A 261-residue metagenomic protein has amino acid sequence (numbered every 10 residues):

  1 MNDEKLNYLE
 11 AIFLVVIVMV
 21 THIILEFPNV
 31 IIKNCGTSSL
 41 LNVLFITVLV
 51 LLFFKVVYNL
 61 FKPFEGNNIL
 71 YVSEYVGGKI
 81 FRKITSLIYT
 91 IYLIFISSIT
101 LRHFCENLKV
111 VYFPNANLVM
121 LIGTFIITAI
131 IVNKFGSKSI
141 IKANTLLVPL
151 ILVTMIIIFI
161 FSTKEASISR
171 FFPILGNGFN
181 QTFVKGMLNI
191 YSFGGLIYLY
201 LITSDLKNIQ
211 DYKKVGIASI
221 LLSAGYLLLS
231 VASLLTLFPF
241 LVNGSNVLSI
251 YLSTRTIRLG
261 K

Functional and structural regions predicted by a protein language model:
M1-L6: Short, Lys/Arg-rich, polar N-terminal cytosolic tail immediately upstream of the first transmembrane signal-anchor
Y8-E26, N42, I46, Y89-L93 (+2 more regions): Hydrophobic, membrane-embedded alpha-helices of multi-pass small-molecule transporters
E10-T21, L44-Y58, T85-T90, V111-K134 (+2 more regions): Transmembrane alpha-helical segments of multi-pass small-molecule transport proteins
I24-L118: Membrane helical hairpin/interfacial module
K33, H103-K109, F125-L147, D205-I209: Membrane-water interface regions at transmembrane-helix termini and the short interhelical loops of multi-pass membrane
L70-K79, S137-A143, D205-G216: Membrane-interface helix-boundary motifs at transmembrane edges
I94-S97, L101, N133, P149-L175 (+1 more regions): Hydrophobic alpha-helical segments and their helix-loop junctions in multi-pass secondary transporters
L237-K261: Membrane-interface interhelical connector segments
